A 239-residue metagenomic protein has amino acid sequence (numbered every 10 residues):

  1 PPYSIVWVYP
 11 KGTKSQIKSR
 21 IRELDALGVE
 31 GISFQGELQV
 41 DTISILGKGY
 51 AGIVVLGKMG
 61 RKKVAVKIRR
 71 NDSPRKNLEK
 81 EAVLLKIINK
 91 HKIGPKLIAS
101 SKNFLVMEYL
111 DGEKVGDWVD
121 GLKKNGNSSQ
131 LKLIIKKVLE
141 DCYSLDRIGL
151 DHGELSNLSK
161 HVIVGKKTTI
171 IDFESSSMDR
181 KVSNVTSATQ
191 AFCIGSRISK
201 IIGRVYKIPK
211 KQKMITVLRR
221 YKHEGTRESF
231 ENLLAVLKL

Functional and structural regions predicted by a protein language model:
P1-I43, L233-K238: Juxta-kinase regulatory segment immediately upstream of eukaryotic protein kinase catalytic domains
G28-K80, K86: ATP-binding glycine-rich loop module of kinase domains
L56-G60, E108-Y109, V164-K166: Active-site beta-strand termini and strand-to-loop segments that position acidic
K67-S101, L133, F192, S196: A conserved alpha-helical element in kinase catalytic cores
I93-I135: Conserved structural core of kinase catalytic domains
E140-D151: Protein kinase catalytic-loop region centered on the HRD/HxD motif
L150-E154, G165-L239: C-lobe/activation-segment region of protein kinase-like
L158-V164: Hydrophobic residue at the +6 position relative to the catalytic HRD Asp in the kinase catalytic loop
